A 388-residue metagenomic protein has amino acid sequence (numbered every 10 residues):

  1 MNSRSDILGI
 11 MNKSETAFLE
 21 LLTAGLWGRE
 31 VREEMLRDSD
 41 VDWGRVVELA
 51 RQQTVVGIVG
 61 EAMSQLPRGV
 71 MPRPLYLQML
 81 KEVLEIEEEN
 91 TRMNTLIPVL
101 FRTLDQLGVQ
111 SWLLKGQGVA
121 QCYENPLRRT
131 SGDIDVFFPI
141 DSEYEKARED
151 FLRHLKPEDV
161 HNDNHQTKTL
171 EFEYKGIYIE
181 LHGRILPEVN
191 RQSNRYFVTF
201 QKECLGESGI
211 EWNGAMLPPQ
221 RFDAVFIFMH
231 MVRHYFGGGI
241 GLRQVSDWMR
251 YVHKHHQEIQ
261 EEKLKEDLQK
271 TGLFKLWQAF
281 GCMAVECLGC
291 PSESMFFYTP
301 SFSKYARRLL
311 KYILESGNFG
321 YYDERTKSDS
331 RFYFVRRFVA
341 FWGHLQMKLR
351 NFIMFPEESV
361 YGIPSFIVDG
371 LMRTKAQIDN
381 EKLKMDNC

Functional and structural regions predicted by a protein language model:
R4-G132, F138-C388: Conserved NTP-donor binding/palm subdomain of two-metal-ion nucleotidyltransferases/polymerases, i.e., the charged
